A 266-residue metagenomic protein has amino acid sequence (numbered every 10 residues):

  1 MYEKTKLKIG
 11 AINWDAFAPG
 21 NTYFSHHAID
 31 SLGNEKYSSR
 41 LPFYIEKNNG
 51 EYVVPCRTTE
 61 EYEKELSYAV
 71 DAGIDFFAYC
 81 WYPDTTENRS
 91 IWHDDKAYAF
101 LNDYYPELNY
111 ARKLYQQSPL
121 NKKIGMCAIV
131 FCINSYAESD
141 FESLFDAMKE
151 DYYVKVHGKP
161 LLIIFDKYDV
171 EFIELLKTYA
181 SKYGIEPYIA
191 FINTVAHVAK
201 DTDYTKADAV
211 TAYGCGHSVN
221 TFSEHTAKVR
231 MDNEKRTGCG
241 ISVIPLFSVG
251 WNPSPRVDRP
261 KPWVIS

Functional and structural regions predicted by a protein language model:
M1-S266: Glycan-processing catalytic domains of CAZymes
